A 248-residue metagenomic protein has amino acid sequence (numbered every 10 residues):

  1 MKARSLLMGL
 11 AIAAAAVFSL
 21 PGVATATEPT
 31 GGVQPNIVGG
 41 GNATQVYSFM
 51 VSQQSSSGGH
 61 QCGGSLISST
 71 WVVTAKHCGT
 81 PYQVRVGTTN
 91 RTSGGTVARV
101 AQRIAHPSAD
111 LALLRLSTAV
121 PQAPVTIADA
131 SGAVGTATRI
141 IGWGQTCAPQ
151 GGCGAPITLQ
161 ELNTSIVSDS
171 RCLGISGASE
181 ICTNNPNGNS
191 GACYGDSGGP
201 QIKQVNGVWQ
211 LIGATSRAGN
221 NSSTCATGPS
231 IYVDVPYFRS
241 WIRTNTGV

Functional and structural regions predicted by a protein language model:
K2-L7, V17, A26-E28, L66-H77 (+2 more regions): C-terminal subregion of chymotrypsin/trypsin-like serine protease catalytic domains
P29-S56: N-terminal activation segment of mature serine protease catalytic domains
S48-S69, G95-V97: A conserved glycine-rich beta-strand in the N-terminal activation segment of trypsin-fold
Q53-Q54, V72-A75, G79-A109, L159: Conserved H-D interstitial segment of serine endopeptidase catalytic domains
S57, H77-P81, T88-T92, S117-P121 (+6 more regions): Acidic glycine-/aspartate-rich tracts in secreted/extracellular proteins
C62-G63, S197-P200: Beta-propeller and closely related beta-sheet repeat lectin domains
V97-A98, L111-T118, Q122-G188, G228-P229 (+1 more regions): Chymotrypsin/trypsin-fold serine protease catalytic domain
